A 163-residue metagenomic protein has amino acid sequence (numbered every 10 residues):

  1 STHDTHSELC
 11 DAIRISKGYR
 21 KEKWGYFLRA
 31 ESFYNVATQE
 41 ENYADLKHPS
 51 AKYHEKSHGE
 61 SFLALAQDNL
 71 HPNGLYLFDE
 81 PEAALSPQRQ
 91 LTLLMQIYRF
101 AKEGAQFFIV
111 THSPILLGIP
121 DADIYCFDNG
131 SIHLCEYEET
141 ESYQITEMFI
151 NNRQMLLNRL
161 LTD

Functional and structural regions predicted by a protein language model:
S1-N42: ABC ATPase nucleotide-binding domain signature region
H3-C10, S16, H48-S50, T92-A101: Catalytic phosphate/metal-binding cores of nucleic-acid and nucleotide-processing enzymes, i.e., regions that mediate
G25, L75-L77, Q106: Residue-level preference for the first positions of well-ordered beta-strands
V36-K56: Conserved P-loop NTPase mechanochemical-coupling segment
K56-E80, Q88-F100: GG-anchored amphipathic helix commonly corresponding to the ABC/SMC/Rad50 NBD signature/C-loop
D79, I109-V110: Conserved D-loop beta-strand region of ABC ATPase nucleotide-binding domains
Q88-Q106, S113-D163: C-terminal lobe/lid and adjacent interdomain/linker elements of RecA-like ASCE P-loop ATPase modules
